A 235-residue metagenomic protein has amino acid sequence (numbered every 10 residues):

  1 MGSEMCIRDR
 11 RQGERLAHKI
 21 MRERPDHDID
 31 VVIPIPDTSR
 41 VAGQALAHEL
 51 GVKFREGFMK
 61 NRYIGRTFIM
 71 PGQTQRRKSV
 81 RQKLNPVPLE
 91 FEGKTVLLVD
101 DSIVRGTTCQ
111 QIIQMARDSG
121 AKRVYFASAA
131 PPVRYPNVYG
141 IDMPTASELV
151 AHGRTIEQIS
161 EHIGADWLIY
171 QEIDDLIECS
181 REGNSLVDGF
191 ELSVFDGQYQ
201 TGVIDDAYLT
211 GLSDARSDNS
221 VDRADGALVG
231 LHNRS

Functional and structural regions predicted by a protein language model:
M1-S235: PRPP-associated nucleotide enzymes
